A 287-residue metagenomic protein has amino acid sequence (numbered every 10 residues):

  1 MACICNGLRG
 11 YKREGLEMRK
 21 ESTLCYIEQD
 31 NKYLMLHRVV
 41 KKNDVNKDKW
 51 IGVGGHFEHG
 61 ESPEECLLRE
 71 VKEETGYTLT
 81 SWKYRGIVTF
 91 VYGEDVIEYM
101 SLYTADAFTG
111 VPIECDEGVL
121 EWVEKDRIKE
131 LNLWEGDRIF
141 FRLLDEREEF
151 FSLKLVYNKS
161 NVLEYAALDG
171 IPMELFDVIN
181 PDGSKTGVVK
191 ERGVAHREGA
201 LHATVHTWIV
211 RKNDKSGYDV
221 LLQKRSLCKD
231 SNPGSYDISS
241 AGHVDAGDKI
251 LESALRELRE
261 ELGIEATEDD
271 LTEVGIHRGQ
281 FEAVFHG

Functional and structural regions predicted by a protein language model:
C3-C5: Cysteine-centered motifs
L8-L24, D30, P172-K215: Acidic, metal-coordinating catalytic segment for phosphate/diphosphate chemistry, firing primarily on the Nudix
Y26, M35, M100-T104, W122 (+1 more regions): Conserved hydrophobic/aromatic beta-strand scaffold that supports enzyme active sites
K32, K83, V111, V162 (+2 more regions): Residue-level signal for well-ordered, solvent-exposed loop/turn and beta-edge residues enriched in charged/polar side
Y33-E73, K159, L163-I171, V194-H206 (+3 more regions): Conserved Nudix-box catalytic region and its N-terminal flanking loop in Nudix hydrolases and closely related
G76-V111, K125, S226-L227, R259-G287: Active-site segment of metal-dependent pyrophosphate-handling enzymes, primarily the Nudix hydrolase catalytic core
T104, I113-L143, E164-P172: NUDIX/MutT-family hydrolases
G136-S160, L168-I171, H286-G287: Active-site oxyanion/phosphate-handling segment shared across diverse enzymes
